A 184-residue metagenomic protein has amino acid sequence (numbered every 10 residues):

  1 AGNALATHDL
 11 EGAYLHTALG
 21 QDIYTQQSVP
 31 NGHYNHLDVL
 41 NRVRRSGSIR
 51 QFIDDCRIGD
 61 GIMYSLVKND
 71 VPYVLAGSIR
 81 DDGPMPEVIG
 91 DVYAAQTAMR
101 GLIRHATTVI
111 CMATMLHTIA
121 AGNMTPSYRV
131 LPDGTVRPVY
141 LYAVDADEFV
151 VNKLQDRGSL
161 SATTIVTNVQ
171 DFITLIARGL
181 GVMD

Functional and structural regions predicted by a protein language model:
A1-N35: Acidic, glycine-rich loop-and-beta core segments that form the ion-binding/anion-interacting portion of active sites
G2, L75-G77: Short, structured patches in soluble enzyme cores that scaffold and shape functional sites
D22-V71, S78-V109, T114-D184: C-terminal functional extensions of proteins
